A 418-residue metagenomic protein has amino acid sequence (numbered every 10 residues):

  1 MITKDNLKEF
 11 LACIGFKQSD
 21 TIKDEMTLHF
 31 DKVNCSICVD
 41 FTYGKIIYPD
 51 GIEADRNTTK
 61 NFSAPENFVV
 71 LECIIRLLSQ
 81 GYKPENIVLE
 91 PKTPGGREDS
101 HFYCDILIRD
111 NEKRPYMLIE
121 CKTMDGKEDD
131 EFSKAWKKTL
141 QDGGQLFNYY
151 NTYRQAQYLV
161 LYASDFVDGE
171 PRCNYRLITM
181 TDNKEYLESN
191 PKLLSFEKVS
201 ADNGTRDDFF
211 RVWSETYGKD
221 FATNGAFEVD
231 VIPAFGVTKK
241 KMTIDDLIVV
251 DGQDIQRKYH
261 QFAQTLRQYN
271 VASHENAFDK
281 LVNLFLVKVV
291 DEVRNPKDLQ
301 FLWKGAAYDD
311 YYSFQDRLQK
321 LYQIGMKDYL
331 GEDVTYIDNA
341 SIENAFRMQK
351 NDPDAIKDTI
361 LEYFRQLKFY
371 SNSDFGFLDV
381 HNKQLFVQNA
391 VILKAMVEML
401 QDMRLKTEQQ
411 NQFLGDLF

Functional and structural regions predicted by a protein language model:
M1-A64: Interdomain/boundary linker segments immediately adjacent to catalytic/signaling cores
M1-D5, E9-G15, Y186-L247: Non-catalytic C-terminal interaction segments of nucleic acid-processing enzymes
D20-S36, T58-F62, E85-R114: Active-site metal-binding core of divalent-cation-utilizing nuclease and nuclease-like domains
C73, C104-D110, R114-E131, Y149: Conserved catalytic cores of phosphodiester-cleaving nucleases, focusing on short active-site segments
P84-E85, E98-H101, P115-L118, G126-D142: Active-site-adjacent loop/helix micro-motif of nuclease/hydrolase catalytic cores
V88-P91, E131-S189: Nucleic-acid nuclease catalytic cores
S214-L299: Non-catalytic accessory regions of SAM-dependent methyltransferases
L286, V293-F418: Long recognition/docking surfaces used for binding and targeting
